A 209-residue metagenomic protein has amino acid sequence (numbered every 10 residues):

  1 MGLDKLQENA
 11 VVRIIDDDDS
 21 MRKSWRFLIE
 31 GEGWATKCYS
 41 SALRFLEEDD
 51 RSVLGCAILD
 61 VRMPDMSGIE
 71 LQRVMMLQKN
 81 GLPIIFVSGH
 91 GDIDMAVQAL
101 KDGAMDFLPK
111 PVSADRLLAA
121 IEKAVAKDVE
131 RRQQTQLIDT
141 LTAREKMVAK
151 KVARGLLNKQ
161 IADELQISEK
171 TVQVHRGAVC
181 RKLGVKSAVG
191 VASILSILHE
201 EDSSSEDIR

Functional and structural regions predicted by a protein language model:
C38-C56: Acidic, metal-coordinating helix/loop segments flanking the phosphotransfer/catalytic sites of two-component signaling
S40-S41, S67-L71: Acidic catalytic/metal-coordinating carboxylates
E47, I69-G81, Q98: Short amphipathic alpha-helix used as the core "switch/output" element in two-component signaling
V61-M63: Receiver (REC) domain active-site loop signature in two-component systems and cognate sites in sensor histidine kinases
D92-D94, V112-I121, E164: C-terminal output helix
C180-R209: Basic, Lys/Arg-enriched C-terminal extension of HTH/homeodomain DNA-binding domains
